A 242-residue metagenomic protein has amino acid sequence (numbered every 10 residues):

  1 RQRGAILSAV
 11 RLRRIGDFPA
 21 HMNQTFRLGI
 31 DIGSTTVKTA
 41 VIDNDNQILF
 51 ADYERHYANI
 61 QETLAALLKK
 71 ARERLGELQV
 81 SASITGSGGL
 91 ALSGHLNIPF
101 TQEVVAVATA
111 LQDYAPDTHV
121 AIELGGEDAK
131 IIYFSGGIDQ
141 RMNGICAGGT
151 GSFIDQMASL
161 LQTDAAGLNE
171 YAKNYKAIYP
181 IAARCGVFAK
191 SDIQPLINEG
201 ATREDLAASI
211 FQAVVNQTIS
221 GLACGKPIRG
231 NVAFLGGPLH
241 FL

Functional and structural regions predicted by a protein language model:
F26-E62, A66-K69, I138-Q140, G144-I145: Short glycine-rich, Thr/Ser-proximal phosphate-binding strand/loop in the N-terminal lobe of ATP-dependent enzymes
R27-D31, S81-S83, D117-E123: Short glycine-aspartate micro-motif
N44-N46, Y53-H56, A71-V105, Y133-Q140: Short beta-strand-loop/turn "lid" adjacent to the catalytic site in phosphate-handling enzymes
I60, G136-A177, C185: Glycine-rich phosphate-binding loop plus the immediately following alpha-helix
L67-V80, T218-G230: Phosphate/pyrophosphate-binding loops at sites that engage ATP/ADP/AMP, CoA/4′-phosphopantetheine, polyphosphate
G88, C224-L242: Glycine-rich phosphate-binding loops at beta-strand->alpha-helix junctions
A189-G225: Adenine-nucleotide phosphate-binding core of ATP-dependent small-molecule kinases
